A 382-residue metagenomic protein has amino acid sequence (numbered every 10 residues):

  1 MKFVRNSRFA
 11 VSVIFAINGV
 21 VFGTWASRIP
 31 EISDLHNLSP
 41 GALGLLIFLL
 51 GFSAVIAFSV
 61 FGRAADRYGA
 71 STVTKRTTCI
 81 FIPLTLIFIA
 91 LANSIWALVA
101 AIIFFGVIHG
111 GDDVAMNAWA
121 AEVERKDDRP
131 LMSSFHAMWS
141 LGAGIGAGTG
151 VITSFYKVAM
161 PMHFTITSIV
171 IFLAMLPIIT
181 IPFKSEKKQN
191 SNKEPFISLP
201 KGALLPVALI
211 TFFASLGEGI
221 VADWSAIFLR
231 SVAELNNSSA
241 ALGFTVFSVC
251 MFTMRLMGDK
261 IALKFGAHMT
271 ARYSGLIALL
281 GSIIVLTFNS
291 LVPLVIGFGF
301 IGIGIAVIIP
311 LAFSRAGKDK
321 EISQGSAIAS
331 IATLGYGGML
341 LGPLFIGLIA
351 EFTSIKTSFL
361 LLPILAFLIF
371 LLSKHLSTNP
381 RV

Functional and structural regions predicted by a protein language model:
S27-G41, D223-S239: Short amphipathic helix-loop junctions that connect adjacent transmembrane helices in Major Facilitator Superfamily/SLC
L45-R63, T245-M257: Central cavity-lining transmembrane alpha-helices of secondary-active solute carriers, predominantly the Major
I56-W96: Conserved MFS/SLC helix-loop-helix module at the cytosolic interface between two early adjacent transmembrane helices
A57-A70, S154, M254-G266, A350-E351: Helix-to-loop junctions at the C-terminal end of transmembrane segments in multipass secondary transporters
V73-I87, M269-I284: Structural signature of the two symmetry-related core transmembrane helices
A90-A101, T287-G297: Helix-loop junctions at membrane interfaces in 12-TM secondary transporters
I102-A137: Cytoplasmic helix-loop-helix junction between adjacent transmembrane helices in 12-TM secondary transporters
P161-T180, T357-H375: Symmetry-related core transmembrane helices of the 12-TM Major Facilitator Superfamily/SLC fold
